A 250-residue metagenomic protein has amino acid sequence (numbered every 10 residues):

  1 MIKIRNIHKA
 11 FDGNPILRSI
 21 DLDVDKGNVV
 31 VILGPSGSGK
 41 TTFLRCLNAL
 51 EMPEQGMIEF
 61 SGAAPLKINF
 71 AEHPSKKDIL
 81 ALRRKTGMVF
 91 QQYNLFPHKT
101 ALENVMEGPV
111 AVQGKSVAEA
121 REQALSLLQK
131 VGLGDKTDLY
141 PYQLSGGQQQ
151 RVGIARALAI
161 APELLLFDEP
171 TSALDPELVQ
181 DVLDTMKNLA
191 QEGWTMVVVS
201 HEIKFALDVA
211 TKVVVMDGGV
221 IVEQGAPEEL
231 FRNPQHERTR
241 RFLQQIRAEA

Functional and structural regions predicted by a protein language model:
N48: Helix-to-loop junction immediately C-terminal to a conserved catalytic motif
G56-N69: Conserved ABC transporter NBD signature motif
L139-Y142, I160, E192: Conserved signature/switch motifs of ABC ATPase nucleotide-binding domains
L165-D168: Catalytic Walker B motif of ABC-type/P-loop ATPase nucleotide-binding domains
S200-H201: H-loop/switch region of ABC-family ATPase nucleotide-binding domains
Q224-G225: ABC ATPase "signature
